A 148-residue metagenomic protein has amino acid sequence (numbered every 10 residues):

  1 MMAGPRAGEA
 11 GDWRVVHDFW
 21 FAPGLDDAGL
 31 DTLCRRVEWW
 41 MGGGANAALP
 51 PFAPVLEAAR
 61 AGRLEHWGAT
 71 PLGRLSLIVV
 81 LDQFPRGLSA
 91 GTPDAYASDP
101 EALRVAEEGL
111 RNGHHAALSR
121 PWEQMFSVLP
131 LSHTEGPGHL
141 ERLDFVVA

Functional and structural regions predicted by a protein language model:
M1-L75, Q83-G91, Y96-A148: Intrinsically disordered, low-complexity activation-like regions
